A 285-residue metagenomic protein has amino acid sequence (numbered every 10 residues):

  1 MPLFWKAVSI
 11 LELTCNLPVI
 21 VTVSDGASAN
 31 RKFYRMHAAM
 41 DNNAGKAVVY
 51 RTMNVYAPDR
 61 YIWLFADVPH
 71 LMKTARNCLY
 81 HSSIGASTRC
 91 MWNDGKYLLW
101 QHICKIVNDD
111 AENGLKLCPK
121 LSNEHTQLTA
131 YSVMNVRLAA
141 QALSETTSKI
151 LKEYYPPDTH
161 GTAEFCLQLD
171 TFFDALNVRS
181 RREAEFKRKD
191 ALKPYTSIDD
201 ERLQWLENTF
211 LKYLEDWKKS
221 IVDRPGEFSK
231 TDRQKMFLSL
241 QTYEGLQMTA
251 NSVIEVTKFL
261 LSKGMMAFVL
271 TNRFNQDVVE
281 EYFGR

Functional and structural regions predicted by a protein language model:
M1-R285: Non-catalytic regulatory appendages
